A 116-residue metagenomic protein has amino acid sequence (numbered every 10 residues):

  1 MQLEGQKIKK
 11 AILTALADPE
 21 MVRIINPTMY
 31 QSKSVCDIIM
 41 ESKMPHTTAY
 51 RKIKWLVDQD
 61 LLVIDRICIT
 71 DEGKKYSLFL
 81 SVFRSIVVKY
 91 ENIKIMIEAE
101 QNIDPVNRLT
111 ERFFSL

Functional and structural regions predicted by a protein language model:
M1-G5: Linker/hinge segments immediately adjacent to helix-turn-helix/homeobox DNA-binding domains
Q6-P19, S34, D65-Y90: Short, cationic-aromatic polyanion-contact patches
A11-M44: N-terminal helix-turn-helix DNA-binding core of bacterial DNA-binding proteins
Q31, W55-Q59, R84-I86, I103: Short, charged/polar surface micro-motifs in flexible loops or helix N-caps
I38, A49-Q59: Basic amphipathic alpha-helical segments that dock to polyanions
P45, V57-Q59, I69: Short, structured protein-protein interaction patches enriched in aromatics and acidic/basic residues, typified by
R84-L116: Amphipathic alpha-helical dimerization/coiled-coil segments that flank or bridge DNA-binding/regulatory modules
